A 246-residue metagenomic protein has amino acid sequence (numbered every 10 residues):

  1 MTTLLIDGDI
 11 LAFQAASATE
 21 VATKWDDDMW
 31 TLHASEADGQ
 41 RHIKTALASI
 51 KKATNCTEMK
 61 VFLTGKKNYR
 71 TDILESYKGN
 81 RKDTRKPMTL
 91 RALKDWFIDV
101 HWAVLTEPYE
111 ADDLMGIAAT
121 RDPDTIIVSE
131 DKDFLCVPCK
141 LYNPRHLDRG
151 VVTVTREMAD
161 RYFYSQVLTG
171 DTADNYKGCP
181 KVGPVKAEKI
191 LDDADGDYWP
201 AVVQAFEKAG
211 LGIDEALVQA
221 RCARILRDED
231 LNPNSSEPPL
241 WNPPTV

Functional and structural regions predicted by a protein language model:
M1-D95: Domain-level signal for Mg2+-assisted phosphodiester chemistry and nucleotide/NA-binding surfaces in nucleic-acid
M29-W30, C56, N80-V246: Extended two-metal-dependent nuclease catalytic cores across DNA- and RNA-processing enzymes
